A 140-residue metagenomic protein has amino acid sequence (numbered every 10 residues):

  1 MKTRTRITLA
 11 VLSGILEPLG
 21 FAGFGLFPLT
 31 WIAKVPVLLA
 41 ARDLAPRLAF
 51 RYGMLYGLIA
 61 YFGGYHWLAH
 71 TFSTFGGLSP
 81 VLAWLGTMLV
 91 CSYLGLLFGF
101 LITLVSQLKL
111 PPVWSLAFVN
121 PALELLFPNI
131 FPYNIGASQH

Functional and structural regions predicted by a protein language model:
M1-H140: Membrane-embedded alpha-helical bundles of multi-pass enzymes that act on lipidic or dolichyl-linked glycan substrates
